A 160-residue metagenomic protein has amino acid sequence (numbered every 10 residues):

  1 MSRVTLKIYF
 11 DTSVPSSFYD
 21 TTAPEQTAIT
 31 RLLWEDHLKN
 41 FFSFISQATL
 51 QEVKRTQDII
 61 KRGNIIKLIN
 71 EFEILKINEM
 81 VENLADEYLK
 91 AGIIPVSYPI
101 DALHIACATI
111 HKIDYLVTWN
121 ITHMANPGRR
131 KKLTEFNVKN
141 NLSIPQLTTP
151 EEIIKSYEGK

Functional and structural regions predicted by a protein language model:
M1-I45, K54-I66, K90-V96, R130-L133 (+1 more regions): Short, well-structured N-terminal submotif of metal-dependent ribonuclease cores
T12, Q47, W119-I121: Short secondary-structure boundary segments
I45, Q57-I59, I74, A91 (+4 more regions): Anionic, Ser/Thr-rich low-complexity intrinsically disordered regions
Q47, N78, E151: Residues at the C-termini of beta-strands that transition into short coil/loop
I74-K132, I154: Active-site neighborhoods of divalent-metal-dependent phosphate/nucleic-acid chemistry enzymes
N83, I113, G128-R129, N137-K139 (+2 more regions): A binding-site-centric feature that preferentially detects glycan-recognition modules on secreted/surface proteins
